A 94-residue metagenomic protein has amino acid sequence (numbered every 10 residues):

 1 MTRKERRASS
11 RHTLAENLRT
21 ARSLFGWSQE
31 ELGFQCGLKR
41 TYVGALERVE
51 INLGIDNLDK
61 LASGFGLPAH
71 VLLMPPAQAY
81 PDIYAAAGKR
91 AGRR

Functional and structural regions predicted by a protein language model:
M1-L24: A short, Lys/Arg-rich alpha-helix, primarily the initiator
T2-R3, L73-R94: Short, charged recognition helix plus adjacent turn of helix-turn-helix-like nucleic-acid-binding domains
E16-Q35, K60, G88, G92-R94: Short basic helix-loop element that most often maps to the first helix and adjoining turn of HTH DNA-binding modules
L18, L32-G33, V43-L46, L72: Conserved hydrophobic/aromatic packing and binding residues within compact polymer-binding modules
G37-L53: Recognition helix of helix-turn-helix/homeodomain-like DNA-binding domains that insert into the DNA major groove
A45, V49, K60, Q78: Alpha-helical DNA-recognition elements
D56-V71: DNA major-groove recognition helix of helix-turn-helix/homeodomain DNA-binding modules
